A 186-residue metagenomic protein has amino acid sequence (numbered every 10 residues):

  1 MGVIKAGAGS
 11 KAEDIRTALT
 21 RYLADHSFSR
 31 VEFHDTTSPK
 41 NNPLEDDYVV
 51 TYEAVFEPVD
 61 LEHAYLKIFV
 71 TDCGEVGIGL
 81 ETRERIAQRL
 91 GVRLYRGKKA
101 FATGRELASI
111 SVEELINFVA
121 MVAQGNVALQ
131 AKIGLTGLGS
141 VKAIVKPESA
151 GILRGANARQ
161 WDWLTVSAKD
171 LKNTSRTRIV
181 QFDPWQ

Functional and structural regions predicted by a protein language model:
M1-A6, L23, N117-Q186: Acidic, proline/glycine-rich low-complexity IDRs
M1-H63: N-terminal "first-domain core" detector
V3, E53-I110, G155-Q186: Intrinsically disordered, low-complexity regulatory segments enriched in Ser/Thr/Pro and charged residues
E13, T17-D25, E84-R89, E113 (+2 more regions): Polar/charged alpha-helical tracts
F33, T37, L90-V92, L129 (+1 more regions): General "foldedness" signal
P39-P43, K67-I68, A128-T136: Short linear motifs in intrinsically disordered
A102-V122, N126: Catalytic cores of nucleic-acid endonucleases
